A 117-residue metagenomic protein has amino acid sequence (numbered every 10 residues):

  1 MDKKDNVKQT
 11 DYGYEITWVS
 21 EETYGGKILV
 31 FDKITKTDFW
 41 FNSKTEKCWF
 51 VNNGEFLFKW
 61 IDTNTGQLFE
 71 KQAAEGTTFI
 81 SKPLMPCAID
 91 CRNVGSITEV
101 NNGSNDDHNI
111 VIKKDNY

Functional and structural regions predicted by a protein language model:
M1-I28, K36-D38, F69-A74, K114-Y117: A short, N-terminal "cap"/entry segment at the start of jelly-roll beta-barrel domains of the cupin/DSBH fold
D2-K3, K8-Q9, D90-Y117: Double-stranded beta-helix
I28-W49: Short, well-structured hydrophobic secondary-structure segments
T35-D38, N42, G76-A88: Histidine-centered metal-chelating micro-motifs
D38-F39, F58-W60, S81, E99: Short hydrophobic/aromatic-rich beta-strand segments that constitute the beta-sheet cores of beta-sandwich/beta-barrel
S43-D62: Glycine- and acidic-residue-biased ligand/ion/polar-headgroup-sensing regions
E55-L57, P86, V94-S96: Structural motif
D62-L84: Short acidic-glycine-tyrosine-enriched beta hairpin
